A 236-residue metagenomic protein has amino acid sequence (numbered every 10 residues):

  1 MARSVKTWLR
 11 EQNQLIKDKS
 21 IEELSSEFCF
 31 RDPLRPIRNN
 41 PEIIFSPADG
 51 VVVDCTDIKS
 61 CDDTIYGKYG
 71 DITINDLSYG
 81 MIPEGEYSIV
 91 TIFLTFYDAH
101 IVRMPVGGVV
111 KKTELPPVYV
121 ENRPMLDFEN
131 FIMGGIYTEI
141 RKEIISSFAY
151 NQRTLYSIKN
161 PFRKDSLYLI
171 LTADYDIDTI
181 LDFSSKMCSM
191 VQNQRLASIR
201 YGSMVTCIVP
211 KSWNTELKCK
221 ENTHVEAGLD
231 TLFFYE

Functional and structural regions predicted by a protein language model:
M1-E236: Contiguous, well-folded functional domains in the mature portion of proteins
